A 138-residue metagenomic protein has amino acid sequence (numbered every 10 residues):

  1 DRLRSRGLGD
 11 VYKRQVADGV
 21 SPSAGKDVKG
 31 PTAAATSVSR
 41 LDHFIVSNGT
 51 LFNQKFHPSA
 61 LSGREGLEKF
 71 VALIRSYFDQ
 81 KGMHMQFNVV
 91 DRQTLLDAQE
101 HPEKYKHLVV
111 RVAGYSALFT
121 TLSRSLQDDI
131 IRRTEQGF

Functional and structural regions predicted by a protein language model:
D1-Y12: Single conserved hydrophobic/aromatic residue that forms the stacking wall/gate of nucleotide- or nucleobase-binding
K13-E135: Structured mid-domain segments that build the active-site/substrate or prosthetic-cofactor binding neighborhood
